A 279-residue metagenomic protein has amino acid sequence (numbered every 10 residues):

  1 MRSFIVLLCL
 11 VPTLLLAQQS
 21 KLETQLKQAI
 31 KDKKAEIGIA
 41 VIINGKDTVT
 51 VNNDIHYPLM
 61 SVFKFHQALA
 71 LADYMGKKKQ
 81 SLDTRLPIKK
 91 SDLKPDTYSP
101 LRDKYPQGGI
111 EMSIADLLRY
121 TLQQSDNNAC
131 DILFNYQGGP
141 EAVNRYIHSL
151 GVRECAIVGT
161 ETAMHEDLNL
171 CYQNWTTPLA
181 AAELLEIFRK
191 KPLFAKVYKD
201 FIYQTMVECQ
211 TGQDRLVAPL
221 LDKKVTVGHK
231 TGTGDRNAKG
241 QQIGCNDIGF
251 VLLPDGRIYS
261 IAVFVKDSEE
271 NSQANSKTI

Functional and structural regions predicted by a protein language model:
M1-K21: Bacterial Sec-dependent N-terminal signal peptides
V6-L7, T48, S149: Coil residues (strongly favoring Ser/Thr
Q18-P58, D235: Beta-lactamase-like hydrolase cores
Q19-Q28, N135-Y136, P140-E141, I187-R215 (+2 more regions): Structured C-terminal helix/loop/strand segments within mature extracytoplasmic catalytic/sensor domains
E36, D131-L193: Mid-domain, small-residue-enriched loop/turn segments at the edges of structured enzyme/sensor domains
P58-L86, I261: Active-site SXXK
D73-L93, P140, A195-K199: Short, well-structured active-site flanking segments
L93-D131: Conserved catalytic neighborhood of penicillin-recognizing serine enzymes
